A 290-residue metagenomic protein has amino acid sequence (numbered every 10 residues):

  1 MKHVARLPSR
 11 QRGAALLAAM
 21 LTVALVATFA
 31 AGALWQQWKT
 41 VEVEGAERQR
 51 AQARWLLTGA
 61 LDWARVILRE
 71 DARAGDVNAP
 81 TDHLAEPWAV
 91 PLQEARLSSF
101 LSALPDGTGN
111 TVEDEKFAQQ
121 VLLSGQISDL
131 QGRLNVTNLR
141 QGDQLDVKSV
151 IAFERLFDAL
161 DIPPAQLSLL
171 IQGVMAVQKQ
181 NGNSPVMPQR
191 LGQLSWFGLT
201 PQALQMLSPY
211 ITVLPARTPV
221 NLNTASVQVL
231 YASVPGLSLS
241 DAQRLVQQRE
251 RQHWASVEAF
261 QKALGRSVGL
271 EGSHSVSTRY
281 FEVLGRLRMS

Functional and structural regions predicted by a protein language model:
K2-P8, R12-S290: Compositionally biased linear targeting/interaction segments
